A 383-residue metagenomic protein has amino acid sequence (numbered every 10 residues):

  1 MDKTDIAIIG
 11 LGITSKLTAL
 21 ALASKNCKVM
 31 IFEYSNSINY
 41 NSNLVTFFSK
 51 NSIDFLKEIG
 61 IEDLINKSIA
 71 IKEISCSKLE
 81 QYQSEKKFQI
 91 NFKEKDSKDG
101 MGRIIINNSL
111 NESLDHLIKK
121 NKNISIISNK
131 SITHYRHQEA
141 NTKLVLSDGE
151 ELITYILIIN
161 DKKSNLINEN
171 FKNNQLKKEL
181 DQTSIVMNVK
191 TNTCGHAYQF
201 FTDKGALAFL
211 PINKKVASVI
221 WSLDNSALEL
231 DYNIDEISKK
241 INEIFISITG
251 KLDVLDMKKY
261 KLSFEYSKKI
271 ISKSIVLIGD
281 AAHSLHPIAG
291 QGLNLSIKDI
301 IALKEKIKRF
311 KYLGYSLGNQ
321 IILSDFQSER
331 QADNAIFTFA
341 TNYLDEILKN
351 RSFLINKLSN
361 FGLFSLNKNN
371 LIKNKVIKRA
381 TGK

Functional and structural regions predicted by a protein language model:
M1-G12: Beta1/beta-strand and adjacent pyrophosphate-binding region of the FAD-binding site in flavoprotein oxidoreductases
I9, A23-L44: Glycine-rich FAD pyrophosphate-binding loop
S15-K16: N-terminal Rossmann-fold NAD(P) dinucleotide-binding loop
L44-S68: N-terminal glycine-rich dinucleotide-binding loop that anchors FAD/FMN and/or NAD(P) in oxidoreductases
K57-E58, I69-N170, K178-Q182: Conserved N-terminal helical subregion
L157-G250, V254-M257: Conserved FAD-binding catalytic core of PHBH/FMO-like flavoproteins
E229-F310, L317-I321: FAD/FMN-dependent oxidoreductases across multiple families
E305-K383: C-terminal helical "tail/cap" subdomain of flavin- and related membrane-associated enzymes
